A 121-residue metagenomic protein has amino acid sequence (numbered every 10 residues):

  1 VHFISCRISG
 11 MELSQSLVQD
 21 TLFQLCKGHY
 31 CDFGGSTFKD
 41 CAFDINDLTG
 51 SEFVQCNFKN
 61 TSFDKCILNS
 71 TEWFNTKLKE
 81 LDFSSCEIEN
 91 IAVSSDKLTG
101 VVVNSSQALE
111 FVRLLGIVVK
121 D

Functional and structural regions predicted by a protein language model:
V1-D121: Tandem repeat scaffolds
